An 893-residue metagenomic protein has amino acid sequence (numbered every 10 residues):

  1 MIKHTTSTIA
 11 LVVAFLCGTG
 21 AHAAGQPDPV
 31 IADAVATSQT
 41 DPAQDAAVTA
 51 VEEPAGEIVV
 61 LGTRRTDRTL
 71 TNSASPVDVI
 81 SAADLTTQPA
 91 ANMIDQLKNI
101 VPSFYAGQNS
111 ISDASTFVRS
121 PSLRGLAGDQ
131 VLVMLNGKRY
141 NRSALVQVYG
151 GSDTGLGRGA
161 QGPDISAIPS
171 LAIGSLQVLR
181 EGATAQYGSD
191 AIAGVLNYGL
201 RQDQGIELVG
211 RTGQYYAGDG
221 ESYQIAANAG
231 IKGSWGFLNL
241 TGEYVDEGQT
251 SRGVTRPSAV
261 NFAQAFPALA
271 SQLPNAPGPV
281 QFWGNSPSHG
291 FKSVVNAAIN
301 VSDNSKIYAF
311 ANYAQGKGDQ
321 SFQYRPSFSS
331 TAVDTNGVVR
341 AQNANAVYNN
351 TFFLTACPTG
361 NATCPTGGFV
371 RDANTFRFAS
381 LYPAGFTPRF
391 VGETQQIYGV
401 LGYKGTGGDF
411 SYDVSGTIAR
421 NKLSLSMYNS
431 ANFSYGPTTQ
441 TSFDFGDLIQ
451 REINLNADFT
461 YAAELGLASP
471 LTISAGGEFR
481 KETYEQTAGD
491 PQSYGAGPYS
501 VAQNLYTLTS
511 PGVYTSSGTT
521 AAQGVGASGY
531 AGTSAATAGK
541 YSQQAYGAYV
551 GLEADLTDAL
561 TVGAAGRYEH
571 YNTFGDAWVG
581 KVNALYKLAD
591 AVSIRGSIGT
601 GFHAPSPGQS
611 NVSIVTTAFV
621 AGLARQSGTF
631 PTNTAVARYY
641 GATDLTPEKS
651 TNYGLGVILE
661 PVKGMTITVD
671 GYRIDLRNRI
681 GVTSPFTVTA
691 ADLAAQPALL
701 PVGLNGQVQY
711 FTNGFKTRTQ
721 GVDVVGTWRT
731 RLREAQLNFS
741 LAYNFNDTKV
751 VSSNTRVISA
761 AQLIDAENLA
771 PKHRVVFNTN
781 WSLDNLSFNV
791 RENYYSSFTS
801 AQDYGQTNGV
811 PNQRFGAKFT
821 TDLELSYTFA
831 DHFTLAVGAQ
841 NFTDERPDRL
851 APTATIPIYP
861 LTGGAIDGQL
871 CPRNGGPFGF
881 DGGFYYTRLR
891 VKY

Functional and structural regions predicted by a protein language model:
I2-N99, R124, I165-I168, A226 (+3 more regions): N-terminal Sec signal peptide and the immediately downstream disordered periplasmic leader that contains the TonB box
K98-Y149: Extracytoplasmic beta-strand/coil segments of soluble accessory domains associated with Gram-negative outer-membrane
R139-Y140, G155-V209: A beta-strand signature from Gram-negative outer-membrane beta-barrel systems, especially the internal plug domain
N141-S143, L676, Y794-D803, S826-Y893: C-terminal beta-signal and adjacent terminal beta-strands/loops of Gram-negative outer-membrane beta-barrel proteins
A217-A384, P388-T406, L823, T828: Transmembrane beta-barrel wall of Gram-negative outer-membrane proteins
P388-T394, I418, N429-L560, T755-N780: Outer-membrane beta-barrel transmembrane domain signature of Gram-negative proteins, especially the mid-to-C-terminal
A475, G671-Y804: Gram-negative outer-membrane beta-barrel transporters
G529, T533-A545, A591, F602-T668 (+6 more regions): Outer-membrane beta-barrel signature, preferentially recognizing the C-terminal barrel domain of Gram-negative
